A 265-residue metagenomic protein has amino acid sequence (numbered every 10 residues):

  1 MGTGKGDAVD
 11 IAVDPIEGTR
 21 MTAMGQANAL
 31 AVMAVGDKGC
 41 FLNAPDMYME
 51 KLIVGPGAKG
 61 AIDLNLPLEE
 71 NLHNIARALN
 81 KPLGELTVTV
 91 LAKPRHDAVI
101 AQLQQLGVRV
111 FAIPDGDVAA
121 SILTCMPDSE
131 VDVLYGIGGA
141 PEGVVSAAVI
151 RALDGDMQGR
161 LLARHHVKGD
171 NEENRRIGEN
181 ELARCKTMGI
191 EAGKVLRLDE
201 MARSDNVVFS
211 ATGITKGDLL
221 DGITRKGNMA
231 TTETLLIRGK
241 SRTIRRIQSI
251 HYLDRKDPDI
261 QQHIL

Functional and structural regions predicted by a protein language model:
M1, T19-A23, I75-N80, I100 (+4 more regions): A generic local secondary-structure boundary/capping motif
M1-G36: Flexible, acidic active-site loops/lids enriched in D/E/S/T/G that coordinate Mg2+ and/or position polar
I11-V13, T22-M24, N43-A44, V90-L91 (+3 more regions): General beta-strand structural signal in soluble alpha/beta enzymes
M24-Q26, M33, A44-M47, A98-Q104 (+3 more regions): Short acidic, glycine/serine/threonine-rich loops at helix termini
D37-A112, G217-L219, E233-L235, K240-H263: Acidic beta-strand-loop-alpha-helix segment within the catalytic core of divalent metal-dependent phosphate-processing
K51-G60, A152-L265: Anaerobic metallocofactor- and corrinoid-dependent redox/one-carbon enzyme cores, especially those from methanogenesis
R95, P114-S121: Short acidic loop-to-helix transition motifs that present clustered carboxylates
D117, M126-R160: Glycine-rich phosphate-binding loop
